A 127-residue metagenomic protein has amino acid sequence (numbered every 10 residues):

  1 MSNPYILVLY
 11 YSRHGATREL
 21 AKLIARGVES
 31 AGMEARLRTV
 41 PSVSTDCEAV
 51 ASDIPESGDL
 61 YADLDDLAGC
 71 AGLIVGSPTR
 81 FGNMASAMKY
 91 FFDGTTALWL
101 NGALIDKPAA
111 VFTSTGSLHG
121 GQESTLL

Functional and structural regions predicted by a protein language model:
M1-N101: N-terminal beta1-alpha1-beta2 submodule of the flavodoxin-like/Rossmannoid cofactor-binding fold
I105-L127: Short, glycine-/small-residue-rich phosphate/pyrophosphate-handling segment
